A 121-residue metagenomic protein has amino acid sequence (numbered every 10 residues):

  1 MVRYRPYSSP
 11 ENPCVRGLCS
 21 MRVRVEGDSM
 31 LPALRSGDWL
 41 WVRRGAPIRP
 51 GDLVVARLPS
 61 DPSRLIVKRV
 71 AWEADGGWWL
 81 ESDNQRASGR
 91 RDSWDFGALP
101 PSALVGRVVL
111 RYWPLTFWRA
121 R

Functional and structural regions predicted by a protein language model:
M1-R121: Extended hydrophobic leader/signal-anchor segments used for secretion and membrane insertion
